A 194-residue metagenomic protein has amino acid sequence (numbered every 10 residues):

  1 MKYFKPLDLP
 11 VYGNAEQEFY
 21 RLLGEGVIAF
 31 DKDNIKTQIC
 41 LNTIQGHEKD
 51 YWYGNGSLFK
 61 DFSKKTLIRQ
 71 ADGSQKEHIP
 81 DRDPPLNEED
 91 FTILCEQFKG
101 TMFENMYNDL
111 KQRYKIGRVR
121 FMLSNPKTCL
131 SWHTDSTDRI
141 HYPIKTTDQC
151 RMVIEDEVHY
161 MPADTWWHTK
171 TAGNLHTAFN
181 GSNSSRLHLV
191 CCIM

Functional and structural regions predicted by a protein language model:
M1-D109: Non-heme Fe(II)/2-oxoglutarate
E104-P126: A short glycine-rich, His/Asp/Glu-containing loop-to-beta-strand
G117, S136-D138, S185: Residues that flank catalytic or metal-binding motifs in active/ligand-binding sites
L123, T134-C150: Short, conserved beta-strand element in jelly-roll/cupin
N125-K127, A163-D164: Tight coil/turn sites that cap or link beta-strands
L130-H133, C150-M152, T169-S182, V190: Short beta-strand His + acidic residue motifs that chelate non-heme Fe in jelly-roll/DSBH and cupin folds
I140-P143, W166-H168, S182-M194: A short hydrophobic beta-strand segment most commonly corresponding to one strand of the jelly-roll/cupin
P143-A163: A short beta-strand-loop-beta hairpin characteristic of the jelly-roll/cupin
